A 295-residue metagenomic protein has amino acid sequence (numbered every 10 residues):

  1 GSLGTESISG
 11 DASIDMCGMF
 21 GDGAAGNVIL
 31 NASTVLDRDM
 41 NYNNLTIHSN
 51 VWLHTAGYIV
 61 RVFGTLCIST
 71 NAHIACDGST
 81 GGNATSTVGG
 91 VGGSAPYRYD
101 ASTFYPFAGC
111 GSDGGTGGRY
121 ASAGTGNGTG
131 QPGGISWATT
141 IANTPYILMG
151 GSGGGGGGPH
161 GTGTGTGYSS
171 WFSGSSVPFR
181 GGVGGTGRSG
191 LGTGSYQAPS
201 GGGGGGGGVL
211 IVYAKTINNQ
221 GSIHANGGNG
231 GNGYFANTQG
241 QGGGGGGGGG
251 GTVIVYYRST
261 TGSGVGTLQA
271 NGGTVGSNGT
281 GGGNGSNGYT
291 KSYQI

Functional and structural regions predicted by a protein language model:
L3-I29, F63-I254, V265-T290: Glycine-centric low-complexity/flexibility signal
M16-C17, T34-D39, N43-N44, T55: GGW-centered surface loops in extracellular recognition modules
A24-R38, S49-W52, A84-T85: Surface-exposed ligand/attachment interfaces on beta-rich extracellular proteins
A32-M40, I59-V62, I211-V212, V255-Y256: Short aromatic-glycine motifs in intrinsically disordered, low-complexity regions
S33, H48-N50, G57, F63-T65 (+1 more regions): Tight coil/turn sites that cap or link beta-strands
L45-N50, A214-K215: Solvent-exposed loop/turn tips at the surfaces of repeat/solenoid architectures
Y58, K215-I217, R258-T260: Alpha-helical support elements that line or immediately flank enzyme active sites and cofactor-binding pockets
S292-I295: Short beta-strand-to-coil "C-cap" segments at the C-terminal boundary of structured domains/repeats, marking
